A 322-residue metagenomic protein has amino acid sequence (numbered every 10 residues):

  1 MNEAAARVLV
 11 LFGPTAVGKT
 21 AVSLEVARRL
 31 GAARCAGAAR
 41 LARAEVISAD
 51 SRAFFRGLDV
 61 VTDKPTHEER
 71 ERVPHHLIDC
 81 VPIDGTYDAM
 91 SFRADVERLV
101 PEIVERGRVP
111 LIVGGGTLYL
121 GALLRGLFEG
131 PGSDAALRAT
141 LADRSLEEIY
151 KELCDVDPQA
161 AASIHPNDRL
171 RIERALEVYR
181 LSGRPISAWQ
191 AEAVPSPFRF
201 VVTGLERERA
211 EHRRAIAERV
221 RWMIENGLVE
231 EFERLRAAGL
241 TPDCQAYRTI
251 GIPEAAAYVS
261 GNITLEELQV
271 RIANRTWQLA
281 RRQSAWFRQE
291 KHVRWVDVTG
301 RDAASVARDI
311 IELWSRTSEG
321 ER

Functional and structural regions predicted by a protein language model:
M1-R322: Phosphate/pyrophosphate-binding catalytic cores of soluble transferases and nucleic-acid-acting enzymes
